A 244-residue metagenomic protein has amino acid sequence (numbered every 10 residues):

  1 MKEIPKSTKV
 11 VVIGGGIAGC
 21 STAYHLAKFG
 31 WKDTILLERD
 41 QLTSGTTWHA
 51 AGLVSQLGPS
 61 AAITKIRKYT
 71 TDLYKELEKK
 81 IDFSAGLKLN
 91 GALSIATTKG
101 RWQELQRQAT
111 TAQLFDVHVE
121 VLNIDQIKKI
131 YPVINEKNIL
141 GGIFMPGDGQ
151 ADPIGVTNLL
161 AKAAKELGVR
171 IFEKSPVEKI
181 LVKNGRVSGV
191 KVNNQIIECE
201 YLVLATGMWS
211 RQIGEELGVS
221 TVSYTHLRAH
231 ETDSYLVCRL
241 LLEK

Functional and structural regions predicted by a protein language model:
P5-G16: Beta1/beta-strand and adjacent pyrophosphate-binding region of the FAD-binding site in flavoprotein oxidoreductases
G19: N-terminal Rossmann-fold NAD(P) dinucleotide-binding loop
L26: Aromatic pocket-lining residues of Rossmann-like dinucleotide-binding sites
F29-T46: Glycine-rich FAD pyrophosphate-binding loop
A51-I130: Dinucleotide-binding Rossmann-like beta1-alpha1 core, especially the glycine-rich loop that anchors the ADP
G147-I196, E200: Helical element adjacent to the flavin cofactor pocket in flavoenzyme catalytic cores
I196-R228: Central helical "cap/lid" subdomain
T225-D233, K244: Conserved small/polar residues in nucleotide/adenosyl-binding loops
